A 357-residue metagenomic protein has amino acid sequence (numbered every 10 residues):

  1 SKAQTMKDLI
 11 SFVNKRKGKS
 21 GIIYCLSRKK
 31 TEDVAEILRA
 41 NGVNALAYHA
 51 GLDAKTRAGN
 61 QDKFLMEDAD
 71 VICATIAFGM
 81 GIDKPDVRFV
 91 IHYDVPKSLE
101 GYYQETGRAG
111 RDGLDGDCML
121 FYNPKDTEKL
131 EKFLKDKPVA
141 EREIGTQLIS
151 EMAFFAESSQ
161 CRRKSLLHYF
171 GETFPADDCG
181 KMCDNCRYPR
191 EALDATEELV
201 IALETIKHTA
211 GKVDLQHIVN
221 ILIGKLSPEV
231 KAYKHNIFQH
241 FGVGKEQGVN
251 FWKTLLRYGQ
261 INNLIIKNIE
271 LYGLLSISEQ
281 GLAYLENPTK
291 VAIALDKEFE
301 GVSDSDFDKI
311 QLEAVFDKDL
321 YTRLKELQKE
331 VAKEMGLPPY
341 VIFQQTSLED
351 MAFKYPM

Functional and structural regions predicted by a protein language model:
S1-Q147, F174-A176, D184-N185: Helicase motor core with emphasis on the C-terminal RecA-like subdomain
K7-S11, E32-A40, A58-D62, M66 (+14 more regions): Solvent-exposed alpha-helical segments within well-ordered globular domains of core cellular machineries
Y93, F121-P124, F155, I221 (+1 more regions): Conserved catalytic core of Hanks-type protein kinase domains
R111-L114, E157-C161, T173-D178, L226-S227: Proline-centered turn/helix-capping motifs that create local helix->coil transitions or kinks
F121-P124, Y169-T173, I221, Q280: Short acidic/histidine-centered micro-motifs embedded in hydrophobic/aromatic stretches that mark compact functional
E141-T173: Short, charged low-complexity linear segments at domain edges
I144-G145, I149, K164, P175-M357: Accessory DNA-binding and partner-docking regions appended to nucleic-acid-acting proteins, especially the terminal
